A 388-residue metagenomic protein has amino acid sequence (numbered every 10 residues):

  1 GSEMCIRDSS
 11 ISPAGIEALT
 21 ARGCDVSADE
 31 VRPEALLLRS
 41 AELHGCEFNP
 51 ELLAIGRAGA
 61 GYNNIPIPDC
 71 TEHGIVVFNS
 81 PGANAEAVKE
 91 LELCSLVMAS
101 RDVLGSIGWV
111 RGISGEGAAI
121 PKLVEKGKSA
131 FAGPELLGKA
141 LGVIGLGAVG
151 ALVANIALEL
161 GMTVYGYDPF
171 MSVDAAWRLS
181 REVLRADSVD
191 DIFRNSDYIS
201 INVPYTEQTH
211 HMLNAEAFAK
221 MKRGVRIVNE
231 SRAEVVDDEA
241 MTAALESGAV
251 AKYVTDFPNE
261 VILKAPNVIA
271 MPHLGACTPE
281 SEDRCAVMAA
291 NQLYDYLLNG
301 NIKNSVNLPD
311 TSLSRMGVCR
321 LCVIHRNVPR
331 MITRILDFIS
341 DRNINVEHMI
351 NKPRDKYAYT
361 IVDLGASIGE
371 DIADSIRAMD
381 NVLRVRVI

Functional and structural regions predicted by a protein language model:
S2-E3, R7-S80, R194, N214-E216 (+2 more regions): An N-terminal-biased, well-structured beta-alpha scaffold segment characteristic of Rossmann-like dinucleotide-binding
A41-C46, P169-V261, C277: Rossmann-like adenosine-cofactor binding region
P81-A140, N301-V306: Phosphate-binding beta-alpha-beta segment of Rossmann-like dinucleotide-binding domains, i.e., the NAD(P)
K89-G108, N155-M162, V287-N301, L336-S340: Oxidoreductase and adenylate-handling cofactor-binding alpha/beta cores
L146-G147: Glycine-rich Rossmann-fold phosphate-binding loop(s) that bind the pyrophosphate of adenine dinucleotide cofactors
G150-A151: N-terminal Rossmann-fold NAD(P) dinucleotide-binding loop
Y253, L263-P266, L274-I388: NAD(P)-dependent dehydrogenase/reductase Rossmann-like domain
